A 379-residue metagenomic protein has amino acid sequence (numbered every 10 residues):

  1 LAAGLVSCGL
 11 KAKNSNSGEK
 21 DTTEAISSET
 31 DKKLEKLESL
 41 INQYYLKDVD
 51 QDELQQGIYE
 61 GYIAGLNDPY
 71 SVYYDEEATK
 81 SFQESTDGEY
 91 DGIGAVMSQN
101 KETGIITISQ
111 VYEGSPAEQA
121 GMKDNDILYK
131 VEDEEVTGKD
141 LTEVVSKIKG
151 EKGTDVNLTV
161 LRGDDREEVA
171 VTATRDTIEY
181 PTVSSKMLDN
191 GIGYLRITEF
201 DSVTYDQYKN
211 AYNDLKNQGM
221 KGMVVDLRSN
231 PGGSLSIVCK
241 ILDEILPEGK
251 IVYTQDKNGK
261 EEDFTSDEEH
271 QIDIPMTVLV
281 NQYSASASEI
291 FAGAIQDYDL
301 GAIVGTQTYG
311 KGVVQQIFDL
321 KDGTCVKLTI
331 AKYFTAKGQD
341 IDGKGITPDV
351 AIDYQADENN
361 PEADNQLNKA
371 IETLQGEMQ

Functional and structural regions predicted by a protein language model:
L1-Q99, K130-V131, V136, L141-M187 (+7 more regions): Intrinsically disordered, Ser/Thr/Pro/Gly-rich linkers and terminal tails that flank and connect PDZ domains
G88-K130, E134-G138, S202-Y205, K332: PDZ/PDZ-like domain segments forming the peptide/carboxylate-binding groove, activating on the N-terminal beta-strands
T103-Y112, E167-T172, V252, C325-K327 (+1 more regions): Short, well-ordered strand-loop elements centered on a beta-strand within folded domains, enriched for acidic residues
S109, E118, E132, T142-K311 (+1 more regions): Cleft-lining beta-strand/loop regions that shape enzyme active-site pockets
Q315-D319, V326-D357: Conserved P-loop NTPase
